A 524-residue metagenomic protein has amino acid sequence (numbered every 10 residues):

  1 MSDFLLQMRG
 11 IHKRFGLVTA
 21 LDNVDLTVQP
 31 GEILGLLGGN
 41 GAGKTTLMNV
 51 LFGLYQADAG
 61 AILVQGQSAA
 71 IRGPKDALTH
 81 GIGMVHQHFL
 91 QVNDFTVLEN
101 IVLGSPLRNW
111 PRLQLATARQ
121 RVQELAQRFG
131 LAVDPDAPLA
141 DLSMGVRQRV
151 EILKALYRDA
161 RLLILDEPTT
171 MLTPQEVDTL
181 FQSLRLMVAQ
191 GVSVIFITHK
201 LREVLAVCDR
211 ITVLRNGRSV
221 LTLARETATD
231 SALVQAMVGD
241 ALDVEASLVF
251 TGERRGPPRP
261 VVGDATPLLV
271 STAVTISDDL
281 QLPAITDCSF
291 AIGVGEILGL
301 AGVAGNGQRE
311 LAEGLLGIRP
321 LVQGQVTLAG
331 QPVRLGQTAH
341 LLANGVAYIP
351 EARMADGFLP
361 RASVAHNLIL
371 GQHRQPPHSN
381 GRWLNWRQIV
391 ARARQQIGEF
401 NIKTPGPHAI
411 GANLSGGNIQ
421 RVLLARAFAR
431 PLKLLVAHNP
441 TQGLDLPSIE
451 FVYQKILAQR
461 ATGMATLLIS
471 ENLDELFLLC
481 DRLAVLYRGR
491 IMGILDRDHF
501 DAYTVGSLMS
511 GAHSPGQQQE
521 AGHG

Functional and structural regions predicted by a protein language model:
S2-G524: Glycine-rich phosphate-binding loops of nucleotide-dependent enzymes
